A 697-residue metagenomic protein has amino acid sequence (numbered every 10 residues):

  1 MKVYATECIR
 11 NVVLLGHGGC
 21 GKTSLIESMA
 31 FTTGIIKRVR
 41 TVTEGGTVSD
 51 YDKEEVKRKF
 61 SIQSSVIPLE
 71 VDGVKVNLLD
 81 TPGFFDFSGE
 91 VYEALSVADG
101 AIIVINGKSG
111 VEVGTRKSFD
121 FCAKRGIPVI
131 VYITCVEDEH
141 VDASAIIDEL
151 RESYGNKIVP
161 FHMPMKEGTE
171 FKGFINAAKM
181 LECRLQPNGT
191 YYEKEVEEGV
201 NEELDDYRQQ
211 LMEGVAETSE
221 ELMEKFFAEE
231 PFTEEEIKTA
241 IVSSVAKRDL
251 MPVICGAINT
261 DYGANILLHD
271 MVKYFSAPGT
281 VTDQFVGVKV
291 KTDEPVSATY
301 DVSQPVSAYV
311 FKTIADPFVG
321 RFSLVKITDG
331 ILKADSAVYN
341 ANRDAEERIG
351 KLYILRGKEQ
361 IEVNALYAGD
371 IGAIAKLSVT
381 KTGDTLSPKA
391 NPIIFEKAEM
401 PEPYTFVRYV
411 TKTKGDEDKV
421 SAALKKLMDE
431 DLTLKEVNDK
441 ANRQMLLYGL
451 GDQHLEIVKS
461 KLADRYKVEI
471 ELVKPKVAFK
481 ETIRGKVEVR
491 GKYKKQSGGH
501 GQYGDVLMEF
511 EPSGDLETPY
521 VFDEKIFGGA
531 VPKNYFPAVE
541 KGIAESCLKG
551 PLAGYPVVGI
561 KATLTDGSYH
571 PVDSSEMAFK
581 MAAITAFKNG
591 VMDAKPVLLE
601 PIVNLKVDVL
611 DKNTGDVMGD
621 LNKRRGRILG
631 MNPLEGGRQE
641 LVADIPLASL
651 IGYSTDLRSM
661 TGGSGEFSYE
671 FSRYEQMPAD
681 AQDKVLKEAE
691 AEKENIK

Functional and structural regions predicted by a protein language model:
M1-K697: Structural and coupling elements of P-loop NTPases
